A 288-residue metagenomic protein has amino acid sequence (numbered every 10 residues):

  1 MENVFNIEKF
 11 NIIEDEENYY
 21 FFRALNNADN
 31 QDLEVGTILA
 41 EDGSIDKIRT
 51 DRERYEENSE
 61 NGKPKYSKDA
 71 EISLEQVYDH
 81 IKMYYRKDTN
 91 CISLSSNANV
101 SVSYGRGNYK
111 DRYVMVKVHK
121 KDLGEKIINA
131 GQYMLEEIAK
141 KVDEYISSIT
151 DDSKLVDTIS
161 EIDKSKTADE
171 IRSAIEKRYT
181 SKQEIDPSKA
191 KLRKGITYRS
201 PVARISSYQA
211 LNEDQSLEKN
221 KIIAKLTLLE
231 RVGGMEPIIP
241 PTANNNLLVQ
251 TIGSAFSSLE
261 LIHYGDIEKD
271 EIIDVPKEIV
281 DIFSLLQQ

Functional and structural regions predicted by a protein language model:
M1-Q288: NAD-dependent ADP-ribosyltransferases
